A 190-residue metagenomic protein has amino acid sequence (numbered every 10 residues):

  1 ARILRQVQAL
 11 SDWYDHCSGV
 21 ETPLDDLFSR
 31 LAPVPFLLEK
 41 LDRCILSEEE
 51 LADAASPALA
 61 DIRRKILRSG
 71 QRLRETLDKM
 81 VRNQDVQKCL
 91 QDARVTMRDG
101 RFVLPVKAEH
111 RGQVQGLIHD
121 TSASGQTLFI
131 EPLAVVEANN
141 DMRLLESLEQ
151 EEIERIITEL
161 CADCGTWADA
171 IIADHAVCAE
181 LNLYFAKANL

Functional and structural regions predicted by a protein language model:
A1-I62, W167-A170, D174-A188: Conserved amphipathic alpha-helical "coupling/scaffold" segments that transmit conformational changes between domains
S11-Y14, S18-E21, L73, L77-M80 (+5 more regions): Leucine-rich amphipathic alpha-helices with coiled-coil/heptad-repeat character
P35-S47, E137-T158: Extended, charged coiled-coil "arm/hinge" scaffolds of SMC/Rad50-like chromosome-maintenance ATPases and other large
L46, L67, R74, D78-D85 (+6 more regions): Signal for well-folded cores of large energy- and translation-related assemblies
A60-H110: Extended, Lys/Arg-enriched charged tracts that mediate electrostatic binding to polyanionic substrates
M80-Q87, R94-T96, S124-V136, N140-R143 (+1 more regions): N-terminal accessory segments that target, anchor, or regulate ATP-driven/P-loop NTPase machines and associated
R94, R98-F129, N139: SMC-family hinge/dimerization module
S147-E180: Non-transmembrane, heptad-repeat alpha-helical coiled-coil rod segments that act as dimerization/spacing scaffolds
